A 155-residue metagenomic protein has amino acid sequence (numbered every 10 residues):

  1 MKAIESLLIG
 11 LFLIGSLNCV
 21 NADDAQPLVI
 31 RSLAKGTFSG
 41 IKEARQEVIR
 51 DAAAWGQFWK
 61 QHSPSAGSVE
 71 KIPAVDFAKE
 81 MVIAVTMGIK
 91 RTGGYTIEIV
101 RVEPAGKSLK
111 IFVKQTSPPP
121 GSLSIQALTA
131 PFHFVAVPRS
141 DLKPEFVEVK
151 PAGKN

Functional and structural regions predicted by a protein language model:
M1-S6: Positively charged n-region of N-terminal signal peptides that target proteins for export
L7-S16: Bacterial N-terminal signal peptides
C19-N155: Exposed, flexible binding/inhibitory loops of compact, secreted disulfide-stabilized domains
